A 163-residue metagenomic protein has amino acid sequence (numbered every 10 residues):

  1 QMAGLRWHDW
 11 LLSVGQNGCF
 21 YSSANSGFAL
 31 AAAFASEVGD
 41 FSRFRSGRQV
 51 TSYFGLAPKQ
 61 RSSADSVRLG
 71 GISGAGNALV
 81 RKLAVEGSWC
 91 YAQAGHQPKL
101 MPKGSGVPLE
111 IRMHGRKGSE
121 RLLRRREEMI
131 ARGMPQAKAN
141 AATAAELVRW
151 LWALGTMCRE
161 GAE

Functional and structural regions predicted by a protein language model:
Q1-E163: A detector of single, family-specific signature residues that are central to catalytic or substrate-handling motifs
